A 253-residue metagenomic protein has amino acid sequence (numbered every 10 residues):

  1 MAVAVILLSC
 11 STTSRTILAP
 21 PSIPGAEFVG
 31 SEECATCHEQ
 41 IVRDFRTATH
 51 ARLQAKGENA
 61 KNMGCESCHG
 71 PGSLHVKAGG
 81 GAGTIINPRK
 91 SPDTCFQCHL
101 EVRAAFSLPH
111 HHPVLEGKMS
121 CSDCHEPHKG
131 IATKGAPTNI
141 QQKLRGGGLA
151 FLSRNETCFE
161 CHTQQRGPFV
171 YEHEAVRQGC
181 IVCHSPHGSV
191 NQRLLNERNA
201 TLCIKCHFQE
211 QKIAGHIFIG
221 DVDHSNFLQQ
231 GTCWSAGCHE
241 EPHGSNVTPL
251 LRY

Functional and structural regions predicted by a protein language model:
M1-S9: Bacterial N-terminal signal peptides
S9-Y253: Short sequence/structural segments immediately N-terminal
